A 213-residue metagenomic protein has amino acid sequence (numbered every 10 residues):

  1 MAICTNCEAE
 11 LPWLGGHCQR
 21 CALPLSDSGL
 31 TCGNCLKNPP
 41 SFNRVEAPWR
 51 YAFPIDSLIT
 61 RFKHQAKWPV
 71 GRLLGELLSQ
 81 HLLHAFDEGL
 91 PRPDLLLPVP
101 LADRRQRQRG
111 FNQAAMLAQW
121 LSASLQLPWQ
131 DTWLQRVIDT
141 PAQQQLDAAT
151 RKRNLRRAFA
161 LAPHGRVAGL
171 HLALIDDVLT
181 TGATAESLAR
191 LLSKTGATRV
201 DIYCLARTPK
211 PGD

Functional and structural regions predicted by a protein language model:
M1-D213: Glycine-rich phosphate/pyrophosphate-handling loop used in enzymes and phosphotransfer proteins
